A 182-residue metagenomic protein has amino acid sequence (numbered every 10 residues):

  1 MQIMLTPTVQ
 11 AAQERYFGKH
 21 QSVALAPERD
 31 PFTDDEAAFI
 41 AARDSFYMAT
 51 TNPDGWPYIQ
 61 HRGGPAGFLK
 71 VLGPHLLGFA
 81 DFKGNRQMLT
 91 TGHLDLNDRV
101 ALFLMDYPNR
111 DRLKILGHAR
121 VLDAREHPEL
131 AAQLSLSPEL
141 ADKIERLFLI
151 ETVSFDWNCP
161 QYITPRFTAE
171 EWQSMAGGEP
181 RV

Functional and structural regions predicted by a protein language model:
M1-V182: Binding-site signature for planar aromatic cofactors or substrates
